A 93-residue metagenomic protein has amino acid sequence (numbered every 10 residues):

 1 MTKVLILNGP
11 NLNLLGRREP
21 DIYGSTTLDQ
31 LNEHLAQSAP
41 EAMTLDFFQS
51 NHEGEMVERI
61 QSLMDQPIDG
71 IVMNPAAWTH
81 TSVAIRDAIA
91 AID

Functional and structural regions predicted by a protein language model:
M1-V4: Extreme N-terminal starter segment of soluble prokaryotic enzymes
L14-D29: Glycine- and acidic-residue-enriched helix-capping/strand-helix junction motifs
I22, L31-A42: A short, Lys/Arg-enriched amphipathic alpha-helix followed by its capping loop at the start of a domain
I22-G24, A88-A91: Glycine-rich, phosphate-binding/catalytic loops in enzymes
L28-E33, Q66: Short, surface-exposed, charged/polar-biased interaction segments
A36, A42-A90: Helix-adjacent hinge/juxtasegments
